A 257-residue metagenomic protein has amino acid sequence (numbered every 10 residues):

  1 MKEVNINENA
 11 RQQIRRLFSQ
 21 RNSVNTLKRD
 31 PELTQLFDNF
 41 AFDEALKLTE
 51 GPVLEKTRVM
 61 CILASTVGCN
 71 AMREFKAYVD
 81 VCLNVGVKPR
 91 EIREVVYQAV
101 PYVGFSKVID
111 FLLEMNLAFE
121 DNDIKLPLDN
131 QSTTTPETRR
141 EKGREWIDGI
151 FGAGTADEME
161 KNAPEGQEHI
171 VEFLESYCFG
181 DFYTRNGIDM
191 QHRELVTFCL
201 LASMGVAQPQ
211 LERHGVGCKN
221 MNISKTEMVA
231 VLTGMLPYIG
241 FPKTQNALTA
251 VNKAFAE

Functional and structural regions predicted by a protein language model:
M1-E55, V108-M190, N220, P237 (+1 more regions): Acidic, glycine/proline-rich low-complexity segments that act as flexible tails and inter-domain linkers
R29, P52-M60, V67-E74, K107: Generic, well-ordered alpha-helical segments
E32-F40, G68-F75, E172-E175, G205-L211: Short acidic alpha-helix initiation/capping motifs at coil-to-helix transition points, especially at protein N-termini
G51, S65-M72, V85, Q98-F105 (+1 more regions): Short gly/ser-rich anion-binding loops that grip negatively charged ligand groups
T57-T66, V95-V96, H192-A202, L211 (+2 more regions): Short, structured motif recognition centered on aromatic/hydrophobic residues
V67, Q98-F105, A202, G234-I239 (+1 more regions): A short structural micro-motif
N70-R93, K107-F119, D189, G205-A230 (+1 more regions): Extended intrinsically disordered, low-complexity coil regions enriched in Ser, Thr, Gly, Ala and often Pro
